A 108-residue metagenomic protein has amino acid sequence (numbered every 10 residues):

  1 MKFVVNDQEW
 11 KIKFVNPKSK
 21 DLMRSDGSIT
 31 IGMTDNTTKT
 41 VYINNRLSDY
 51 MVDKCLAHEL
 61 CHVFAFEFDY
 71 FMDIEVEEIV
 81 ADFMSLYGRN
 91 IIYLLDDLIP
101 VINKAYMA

Functional and structural regions predicted by a protein language model:
M1-M51, E67-A108: Metalloprotease/metallohydrolase-associated module, dominated by Zn2+-dependent proteases
K54-F66: Active-site recognition of the HExxH zinc-binding catalytic motif
